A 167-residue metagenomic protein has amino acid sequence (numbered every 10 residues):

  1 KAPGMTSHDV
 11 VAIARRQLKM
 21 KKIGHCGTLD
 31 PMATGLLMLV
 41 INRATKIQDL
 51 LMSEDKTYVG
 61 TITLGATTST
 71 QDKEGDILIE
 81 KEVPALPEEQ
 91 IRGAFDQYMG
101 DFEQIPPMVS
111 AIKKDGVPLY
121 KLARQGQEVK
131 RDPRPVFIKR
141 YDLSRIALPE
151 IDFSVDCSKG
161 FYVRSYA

Functional and structural regions predicted by a protein language model:
A2-A167: Catalytic/RNA-binding core of pseudouridine synthases
